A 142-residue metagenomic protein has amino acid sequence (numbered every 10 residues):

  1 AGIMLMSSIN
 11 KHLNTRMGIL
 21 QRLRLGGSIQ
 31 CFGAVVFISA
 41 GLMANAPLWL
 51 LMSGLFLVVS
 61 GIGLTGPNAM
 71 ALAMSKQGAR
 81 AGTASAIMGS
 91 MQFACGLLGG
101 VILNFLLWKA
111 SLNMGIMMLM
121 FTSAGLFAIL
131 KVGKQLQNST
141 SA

Functional and structural regions predicted by a protein language model:
I3-M4, I62, G96: Residue-level signal for conserved functional micro-sites within the alpha-helical transmembrane segments of Major
L5, F32-S39, L98, A124-A128: Transmembrane-helix signature of multi-pass solute transporters
L5-Q21: Helix-to-loop junctions at the C-terminal end of transmembrane segments in multipass secondary transporters
I9, G33-M43, I102, L106 (+1 more regions): Helix-loop junctions at the membrane-solvent interface of multi-pass transporters, primarily the C-terminal
G18-R22, G78, A110-N113: A helix-boundary/kink motif common to multi-pass secondary transporters, especially Major Facilitator Superfamily
Q21-N68: C-terminal transmembrane helical hairpin of 12-TM major facilitator-type secondary transporters
M70-W108, M118: A late C-terminal transmembrane helix in Major Facilitator Superfamily
L119-A142: Multi-pass alpha-helical transporter architecture, strongest for 12-TM Major Facilitator/SLC carriers used
